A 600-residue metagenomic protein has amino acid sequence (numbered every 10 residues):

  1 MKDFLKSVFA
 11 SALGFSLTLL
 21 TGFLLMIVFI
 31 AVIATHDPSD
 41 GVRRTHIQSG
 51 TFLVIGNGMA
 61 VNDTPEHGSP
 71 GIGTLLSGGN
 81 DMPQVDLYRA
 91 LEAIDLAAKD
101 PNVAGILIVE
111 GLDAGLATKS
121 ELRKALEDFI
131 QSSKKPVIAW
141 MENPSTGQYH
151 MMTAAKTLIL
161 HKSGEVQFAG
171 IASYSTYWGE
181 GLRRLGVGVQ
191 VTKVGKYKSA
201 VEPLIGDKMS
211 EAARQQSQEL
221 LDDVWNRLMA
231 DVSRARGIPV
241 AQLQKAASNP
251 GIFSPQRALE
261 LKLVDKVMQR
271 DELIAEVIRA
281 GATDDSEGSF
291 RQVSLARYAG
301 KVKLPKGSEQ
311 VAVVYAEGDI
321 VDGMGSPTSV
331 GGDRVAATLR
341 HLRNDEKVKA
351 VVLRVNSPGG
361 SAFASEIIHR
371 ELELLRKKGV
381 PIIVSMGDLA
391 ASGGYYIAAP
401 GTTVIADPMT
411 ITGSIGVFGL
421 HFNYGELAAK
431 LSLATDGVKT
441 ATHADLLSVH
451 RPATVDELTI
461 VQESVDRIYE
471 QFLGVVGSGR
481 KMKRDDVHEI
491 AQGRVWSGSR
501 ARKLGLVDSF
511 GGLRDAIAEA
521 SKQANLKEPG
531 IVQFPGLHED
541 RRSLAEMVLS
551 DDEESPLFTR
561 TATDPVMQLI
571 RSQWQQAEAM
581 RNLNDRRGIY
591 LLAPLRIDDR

Functional and structural regions predicted by a protein language model:
M1-T74, G78-D81, V85-A90, S163 (+8 more regions): Intrinsically disordered, low-complexity segments enriched in small/flexible residues
T51-T176, K303-L427, D466: Cleft-lining beta-strand/loop regions that shape enzyme active-site pockets
I159-L160, V264-R270, I405-A406, V507-G512: Short acidic-hydrophobic, aromatic-tinged amphipathic segments that line or gate anion-handling sites
S233-V240, V476-V487: Hydrophobic, secondary-structure "cap" segments at the distal end of domains
K245-L259, H488-L506: Acidic helix/loop microenvironments that form the catalytic cleft of cell-wall polysaccharide enzymes
V264, V495-G498, L504-I517: Substrate-binding/catalytic subdomain of NAD(P)-dependent oxidoreductase enzymes
T403, F422-D436, T440, V449-H450: Conserved phosphate-handling catalytic cores of large alpha/beta enzymes
P408-G416, D445-Q462: Short beta-alpha connecting loops at secondary-structure transitions that line or flank enzyme active sites
